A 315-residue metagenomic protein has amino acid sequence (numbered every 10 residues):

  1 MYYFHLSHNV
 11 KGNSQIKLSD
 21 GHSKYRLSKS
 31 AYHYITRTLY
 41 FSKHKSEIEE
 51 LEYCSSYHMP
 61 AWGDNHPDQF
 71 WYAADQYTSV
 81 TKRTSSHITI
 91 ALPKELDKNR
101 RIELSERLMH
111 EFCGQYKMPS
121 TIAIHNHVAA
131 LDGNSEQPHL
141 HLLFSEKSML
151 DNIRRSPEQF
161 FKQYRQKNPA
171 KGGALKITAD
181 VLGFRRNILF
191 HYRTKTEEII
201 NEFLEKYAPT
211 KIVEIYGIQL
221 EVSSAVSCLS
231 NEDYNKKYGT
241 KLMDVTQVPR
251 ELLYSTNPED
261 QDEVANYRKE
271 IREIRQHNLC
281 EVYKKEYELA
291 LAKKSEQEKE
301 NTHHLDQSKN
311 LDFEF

Functional and structural regions predicted by a protein language model:
M1-F315: N-terminal nicking endonuclease/strand-transfer module with a His-rich metal-binding environment and a catalytic Tyr
